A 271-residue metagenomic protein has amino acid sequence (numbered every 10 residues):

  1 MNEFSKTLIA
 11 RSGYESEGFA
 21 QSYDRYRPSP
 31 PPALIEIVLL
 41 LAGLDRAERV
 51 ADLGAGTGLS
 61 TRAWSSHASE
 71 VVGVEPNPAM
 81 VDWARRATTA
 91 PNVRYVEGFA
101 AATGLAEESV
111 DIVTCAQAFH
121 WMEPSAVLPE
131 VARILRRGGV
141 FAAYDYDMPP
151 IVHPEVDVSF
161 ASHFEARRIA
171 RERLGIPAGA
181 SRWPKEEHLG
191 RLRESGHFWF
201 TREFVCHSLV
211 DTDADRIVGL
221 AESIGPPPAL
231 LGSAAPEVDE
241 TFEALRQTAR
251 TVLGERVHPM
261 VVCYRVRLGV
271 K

Functional and structural regions predicted by a protein language model:
M1-D45: Conserved class I S-adenosyl-L-methionine
R46-G54: Conserved class I S-adenosyl-L-methionine
T57-A102: Class I SAM-dependent methyltransferase SAM/SAH-binding core
T103-I112: A short acidic, Gly/Pro-enriched loop at the edge of an enzyme's catalytic core that lines a small-molecule cofactor
D111-S125: A short SAM/SAH-binding and catalytic strip from SAM-dependent methyltransferases
A126-R137: A short glycine-rich, Lys/Arg-flanked "PGG" loop and its adjoining helix->strand segment in the class I
R136-V210: Conserved catalytic/acceptor-binding region of the Class I
W183-K271: Conserved Class I S-adenosyl-L-methionine
